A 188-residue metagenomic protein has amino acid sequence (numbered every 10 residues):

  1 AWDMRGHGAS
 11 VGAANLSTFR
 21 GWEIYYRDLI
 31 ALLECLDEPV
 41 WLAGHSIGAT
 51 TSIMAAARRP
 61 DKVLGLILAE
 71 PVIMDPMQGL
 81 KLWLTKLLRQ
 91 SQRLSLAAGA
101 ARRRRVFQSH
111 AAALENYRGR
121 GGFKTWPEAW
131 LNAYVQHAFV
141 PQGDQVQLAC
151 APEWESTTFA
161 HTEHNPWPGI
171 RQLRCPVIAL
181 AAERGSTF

Functional and structural regions predicted by a protein language model:
M4-A43, L84: Active-site loop/oxyanion-hole signature of alpha/beta-hydrolase fold enzymes
R5, Y26, Q108-R118, L131-V135: An amphipathic alpha-helix signature
G6, I67, I178-L180: Hydrophobic/aromatic beta-strand patches that form the interior of the parallel beta-sheet core in alpha/beta enzyme
E38-L82: Conserved hydrolase catalytic core segment
A69-V106: A catalytic-pocket lid/entrance helix-loop region that shapes and gates access to the active site across common
G99-R103, A112-K124, H137-F139, E155-T158: Helix-loop "lid/cap" segments that line or gate small-molecule binding pockets
A129, Q136-F188: Conserved serine/cysteine hydrolase catalytic core
